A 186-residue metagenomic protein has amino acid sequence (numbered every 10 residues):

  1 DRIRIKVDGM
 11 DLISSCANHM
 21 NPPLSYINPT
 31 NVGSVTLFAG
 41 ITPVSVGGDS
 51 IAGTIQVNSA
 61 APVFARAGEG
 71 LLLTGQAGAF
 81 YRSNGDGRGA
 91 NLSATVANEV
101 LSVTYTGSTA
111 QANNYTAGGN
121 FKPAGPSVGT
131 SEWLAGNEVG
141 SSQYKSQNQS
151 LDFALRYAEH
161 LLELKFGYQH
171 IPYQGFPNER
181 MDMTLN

Functional and structural regions predicted by a protein language model:
D1-S14: Extracytoplasmic beta-strand/coil segments of soluble accessory domains associated with Gram-negative outer-membrane
K6, P22-S25, L37, S50-Q76 (+1 more regions): N-terminal periplasmic accessory domains that precede and gate Gram-negative outer-membrane beta-barrel machines
L12-I41: Short acidic/polar hinge/loop motifs at secondary-structure boundaries that mediate gating or recognition
G47, R82-D86, S141-Q147, A154-R156 (+1 more regions): Short sequence motifs at beta-strands and strand-loop junctions characteristic of Gram-negative outer-membrane
I51-G53, L73, R88-L92, L101 (+2 more regions): Hydrophobic, lipid-facing positions within transmembrane beta-strands of outer-membrane proteins
F64, T104-S146, S150: Surface-exposed beta-strand-turn/loop segments characteristic of Gram-negative outer-membrane beta-barrels
A77-Y81, V96, Y105-Q111, L155 (+1 more regions): Transmembrane beta-barrel strands of outer-membrane/channel proteins
G140-S142, S146, E159-N186: Flexible loop and strand-edge segments within Gram-negative outer membrane beta-barrel domains
